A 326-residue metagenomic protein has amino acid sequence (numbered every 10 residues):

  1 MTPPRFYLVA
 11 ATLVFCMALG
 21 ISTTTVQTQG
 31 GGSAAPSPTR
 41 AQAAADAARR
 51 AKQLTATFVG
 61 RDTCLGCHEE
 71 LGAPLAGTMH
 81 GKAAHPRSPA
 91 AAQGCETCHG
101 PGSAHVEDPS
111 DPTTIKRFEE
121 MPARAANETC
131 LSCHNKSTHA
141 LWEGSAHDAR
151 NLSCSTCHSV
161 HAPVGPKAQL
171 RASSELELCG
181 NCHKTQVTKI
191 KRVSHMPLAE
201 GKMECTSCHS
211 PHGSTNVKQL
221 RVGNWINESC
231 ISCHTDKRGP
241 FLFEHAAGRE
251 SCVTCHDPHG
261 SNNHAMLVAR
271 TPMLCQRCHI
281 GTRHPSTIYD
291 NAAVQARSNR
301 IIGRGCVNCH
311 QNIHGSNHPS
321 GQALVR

Functional and structural regions predicted by a protein language model:
P3-Y7, C16-R326: Short sequence/structural segments immediately N-terminal
